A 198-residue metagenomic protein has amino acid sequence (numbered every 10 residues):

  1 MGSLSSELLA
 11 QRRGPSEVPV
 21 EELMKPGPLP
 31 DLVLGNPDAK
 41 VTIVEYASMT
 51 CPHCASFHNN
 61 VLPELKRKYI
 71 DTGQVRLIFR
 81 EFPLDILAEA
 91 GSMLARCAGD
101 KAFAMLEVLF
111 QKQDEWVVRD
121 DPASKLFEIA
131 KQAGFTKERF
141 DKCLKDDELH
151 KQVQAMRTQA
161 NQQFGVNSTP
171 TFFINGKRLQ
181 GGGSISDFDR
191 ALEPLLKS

Functional and structural regions predicted by a protein language model:
M1-D85, Q162, K197-S198: Extracytoplasmic thiol/disulfide redox context detector
A10-G14, E128-S198: C-terminal cap of thioredoxin/glutaredoxin-like
G27-L29, Q111, I174: Residue-level signal for pocket-adjacent positions within structured domains
D31, F79-F82, D114, D141 (+1 more regions): Conserved short-loop catalytic and cofactor-binding motifs
L34-V41, N60, E89, D120-D121 (+2 more regions): Residues at secondary-structure transition points
D38, L94, S184: Short, flexible micro-motifs
A47-T50, A55-K131: Structural alpha/beta surface segment adjacent to cysteine/selenocysteine redox centers across thiol/disulfide enzymes
